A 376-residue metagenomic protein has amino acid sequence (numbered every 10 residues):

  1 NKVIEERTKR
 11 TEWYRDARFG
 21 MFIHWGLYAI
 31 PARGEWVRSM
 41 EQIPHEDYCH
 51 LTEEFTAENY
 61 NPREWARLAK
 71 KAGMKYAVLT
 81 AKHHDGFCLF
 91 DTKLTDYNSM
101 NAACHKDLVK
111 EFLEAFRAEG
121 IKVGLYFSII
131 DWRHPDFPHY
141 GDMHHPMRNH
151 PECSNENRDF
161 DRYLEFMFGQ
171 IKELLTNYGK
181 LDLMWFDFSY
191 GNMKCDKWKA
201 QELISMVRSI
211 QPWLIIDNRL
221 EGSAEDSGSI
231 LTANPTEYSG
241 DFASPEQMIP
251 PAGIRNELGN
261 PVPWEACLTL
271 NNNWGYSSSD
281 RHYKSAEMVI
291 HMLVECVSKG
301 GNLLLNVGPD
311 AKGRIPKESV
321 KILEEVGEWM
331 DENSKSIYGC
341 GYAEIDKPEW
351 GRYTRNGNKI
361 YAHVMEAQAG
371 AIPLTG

Functional and structural regions predicted by a protein language model:
N1-G376: Mature catalytic domains of secreted/periplasmic carbohydrate-active enzymes
